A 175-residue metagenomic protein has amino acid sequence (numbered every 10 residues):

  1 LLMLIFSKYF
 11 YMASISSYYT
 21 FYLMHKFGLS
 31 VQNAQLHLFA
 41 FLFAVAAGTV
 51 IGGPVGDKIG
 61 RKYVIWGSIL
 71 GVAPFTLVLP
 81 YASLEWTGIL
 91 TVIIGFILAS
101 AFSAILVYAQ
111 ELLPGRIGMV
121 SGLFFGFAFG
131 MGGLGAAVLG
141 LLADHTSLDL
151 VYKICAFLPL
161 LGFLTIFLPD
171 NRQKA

Functional and structural regions predicted by a protein language model:
L1-T49: Extracytoplasmic gate region of multi-pass secondary transporters
F6, F43-A47, L77-P80, G130-L134: Hydrophobic/small/kink-forming positions within alpha-helical transmembrane segments of polytopic membrane proteins
G48-G60, A143-D144: Helix-to-loop junctions at the C-terminal end of transmembrane segments in multipass secondary transporters
Y63-V78, K153-A156: Structural signature of the two symmetry-related core transmembrane helices
E85-I94: Paired small-residue
S100-L113: Intracellular juxtamembrane helix-capping segments at the cytosolic ends of symmetry-related transmembrane helices
Q110-L148: A late C-terminal transmembrane helix in Major Facilitator Superfamily
A156-A175: Multi-pass alpha-helical transporter architecture, strongest for 12-TM Major Facilitator/SLC carriers used
